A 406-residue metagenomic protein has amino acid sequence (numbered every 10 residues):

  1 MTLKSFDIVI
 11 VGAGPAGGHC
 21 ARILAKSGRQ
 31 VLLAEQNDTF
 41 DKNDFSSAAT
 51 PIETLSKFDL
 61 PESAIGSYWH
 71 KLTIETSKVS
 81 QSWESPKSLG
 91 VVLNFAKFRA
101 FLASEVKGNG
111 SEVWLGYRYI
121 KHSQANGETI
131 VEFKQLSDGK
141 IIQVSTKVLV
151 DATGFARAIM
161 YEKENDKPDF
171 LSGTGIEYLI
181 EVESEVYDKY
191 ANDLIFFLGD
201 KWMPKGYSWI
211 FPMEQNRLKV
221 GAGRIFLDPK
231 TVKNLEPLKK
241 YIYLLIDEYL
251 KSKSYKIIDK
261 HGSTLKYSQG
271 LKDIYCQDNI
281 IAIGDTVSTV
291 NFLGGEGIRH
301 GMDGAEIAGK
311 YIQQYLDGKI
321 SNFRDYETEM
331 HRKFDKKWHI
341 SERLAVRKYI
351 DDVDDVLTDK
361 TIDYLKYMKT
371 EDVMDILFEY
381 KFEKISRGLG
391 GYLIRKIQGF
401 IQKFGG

Functional and structural regions predicted by a protein language model:
T2-A16: Beta1/beta-strand and adjacent pyrophosphate-binding region of the FAD-binding site in flavoprotein oxidoreductases
V9, A13, I23-D44: Glycine-rich FAD pyrophosphate-binding loop
A13, G108-L250: Predominantly flavin-linked oxidoreductase catalytic cores and closely associated redox partners
A16, T39, A156: Conserved Rossmann-like nucleotide-cofactor binding loop
Q36-I74: N-terminal FAD cofactor-binding segment of flavoenzymes
S85-S104, P229-P237: Short beta-strand to alpha-helix junction loop
F226-Y311, L316, I320, R324: FAD/FMN-dependent oxidoreductases across multiple families
K310-G406: C-terminal helical "tail/cap" subdomain of flavin- and related membrane-associated enzymes
